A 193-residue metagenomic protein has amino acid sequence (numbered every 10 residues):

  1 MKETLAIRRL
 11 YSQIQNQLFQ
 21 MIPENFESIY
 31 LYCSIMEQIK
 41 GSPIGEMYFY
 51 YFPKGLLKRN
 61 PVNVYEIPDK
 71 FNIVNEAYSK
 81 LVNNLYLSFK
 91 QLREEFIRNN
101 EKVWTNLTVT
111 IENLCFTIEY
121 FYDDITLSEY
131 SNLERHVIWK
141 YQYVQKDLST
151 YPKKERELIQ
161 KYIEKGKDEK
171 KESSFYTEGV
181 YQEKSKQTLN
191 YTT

Functional and structural regions predicted by a protein language model:
M1-D69: N-terminal "first-domain core" detector
K2-A6, I73, A77-L81, I97: Conserved aromatic-histidine-acidic binding/catalytic patches
Y11-Q13, N84-N100: Short linear interaction motifs
Q13, Q17, S88, L158-K161: Charge-rich, solvent-exposed alpha-helical interaction surfaces
E27, G41, P61-V62, I97-T105 (+2 more regions): Short, solvent-exposed secondary-structure capping/transition elements
I29-S34, V103-T110: A short glycine-rich, hydrophobically flanked beta-strand micro-motif that places a catalytic Asp/Glu for divalent metal
G55-Q91: A broadly used, surface-exposed interaction patch
C115-T193: Acidic, proline/glycine-rich low-complexity IDRs
